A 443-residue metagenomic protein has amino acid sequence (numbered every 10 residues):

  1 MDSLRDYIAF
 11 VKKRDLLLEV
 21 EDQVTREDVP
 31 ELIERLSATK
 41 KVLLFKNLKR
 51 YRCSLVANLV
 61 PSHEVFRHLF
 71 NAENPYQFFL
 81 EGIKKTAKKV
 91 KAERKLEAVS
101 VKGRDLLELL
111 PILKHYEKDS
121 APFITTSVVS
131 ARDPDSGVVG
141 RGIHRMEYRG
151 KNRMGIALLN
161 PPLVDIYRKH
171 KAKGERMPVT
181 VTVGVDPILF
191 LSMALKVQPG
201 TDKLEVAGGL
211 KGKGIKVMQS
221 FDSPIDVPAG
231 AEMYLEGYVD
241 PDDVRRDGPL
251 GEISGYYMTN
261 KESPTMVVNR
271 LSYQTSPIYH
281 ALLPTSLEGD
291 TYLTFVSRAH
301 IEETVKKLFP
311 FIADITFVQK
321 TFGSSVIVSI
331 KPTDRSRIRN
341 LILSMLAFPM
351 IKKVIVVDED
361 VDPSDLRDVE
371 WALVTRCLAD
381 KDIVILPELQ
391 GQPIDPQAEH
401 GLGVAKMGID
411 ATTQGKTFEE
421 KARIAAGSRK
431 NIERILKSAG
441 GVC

Functional and structural regions predicted by a protein language model:
M1-L250, G255-T265, R270-C443: Extended, highly charged
